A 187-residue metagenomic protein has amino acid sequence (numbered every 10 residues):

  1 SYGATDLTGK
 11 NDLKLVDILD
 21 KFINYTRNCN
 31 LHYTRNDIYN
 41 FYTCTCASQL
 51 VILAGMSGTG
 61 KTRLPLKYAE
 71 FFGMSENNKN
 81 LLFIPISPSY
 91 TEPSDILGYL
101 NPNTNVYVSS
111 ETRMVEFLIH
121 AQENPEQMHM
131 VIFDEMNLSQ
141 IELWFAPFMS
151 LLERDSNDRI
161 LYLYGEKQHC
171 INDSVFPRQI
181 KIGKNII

Functional and structural regions predicted by a protein language model:
S1-I187: AAA+ P-loop NTPase catalytic core and its hallmark functional loops
